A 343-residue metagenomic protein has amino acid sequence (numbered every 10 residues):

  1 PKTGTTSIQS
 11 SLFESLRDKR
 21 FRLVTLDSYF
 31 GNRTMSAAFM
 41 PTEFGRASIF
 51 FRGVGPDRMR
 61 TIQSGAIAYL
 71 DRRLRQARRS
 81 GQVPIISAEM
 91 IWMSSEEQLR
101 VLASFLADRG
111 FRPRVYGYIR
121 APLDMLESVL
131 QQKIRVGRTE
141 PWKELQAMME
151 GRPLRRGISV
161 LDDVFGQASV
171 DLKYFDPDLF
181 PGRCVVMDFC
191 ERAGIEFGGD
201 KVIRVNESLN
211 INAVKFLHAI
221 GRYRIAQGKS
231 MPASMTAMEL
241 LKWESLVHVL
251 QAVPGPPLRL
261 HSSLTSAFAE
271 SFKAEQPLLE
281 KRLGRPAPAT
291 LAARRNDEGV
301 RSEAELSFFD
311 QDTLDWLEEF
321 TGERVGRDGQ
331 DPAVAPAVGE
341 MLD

Functional and structural regions predicted by a protein language model:
P1-D343: Anion-recognition interface
